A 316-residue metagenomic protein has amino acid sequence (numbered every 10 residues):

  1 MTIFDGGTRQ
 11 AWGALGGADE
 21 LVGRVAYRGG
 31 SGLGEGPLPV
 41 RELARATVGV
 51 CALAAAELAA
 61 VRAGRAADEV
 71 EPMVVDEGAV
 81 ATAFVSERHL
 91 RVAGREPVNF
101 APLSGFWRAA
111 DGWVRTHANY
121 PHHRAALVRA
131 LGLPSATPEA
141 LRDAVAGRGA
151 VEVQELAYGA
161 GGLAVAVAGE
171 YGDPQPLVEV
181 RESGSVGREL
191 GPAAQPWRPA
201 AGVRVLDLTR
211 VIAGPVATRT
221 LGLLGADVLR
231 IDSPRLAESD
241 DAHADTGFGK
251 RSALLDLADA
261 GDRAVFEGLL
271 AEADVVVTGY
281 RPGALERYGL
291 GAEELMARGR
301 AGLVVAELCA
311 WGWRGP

Functional and structural regions predicted by a protein language model:
M1-R235, E267-V275, E294-R314: Acyl-CoA thioester-binding alpha/beta core of soluble enzymes
L206, G222-L224, E238, A258 (+1 more regions): Rossmann-like S-adenosyl-L-methionine
T209-I212, A237, L257-G261, P282: Alpha-helix capping and helix-loop boundary segments enriched in small/acidic/polar residues
A226, R230-D256, V265: Glycine-rich phosphate-binding loop and adjoining beta1-alpha1-beta2 segment of Rossmann-like nucleotide-binding folds
F248, D259, E272-V275: NAD(P)H/NAD(P)+-dependent Rossmann-fold oxidoreductase cores
L254, V276-Y280: Short acidic catalytic loops
R263, Y280-A292: Glycine/threonine-rich flexible loop motifs
G289, W313-P316: Conserved NAD(P)+-binding/catalytic subdomain of aldehyde/semialdehyde dehydrogenases
